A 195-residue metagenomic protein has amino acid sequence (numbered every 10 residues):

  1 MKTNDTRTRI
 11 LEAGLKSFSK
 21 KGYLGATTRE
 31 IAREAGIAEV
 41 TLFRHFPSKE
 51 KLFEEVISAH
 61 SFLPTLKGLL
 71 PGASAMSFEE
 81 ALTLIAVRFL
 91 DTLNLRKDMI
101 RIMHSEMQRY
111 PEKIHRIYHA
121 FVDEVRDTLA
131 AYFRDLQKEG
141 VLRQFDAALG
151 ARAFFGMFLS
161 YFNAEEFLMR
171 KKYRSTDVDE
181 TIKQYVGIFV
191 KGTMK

Functional and structural regions predicted by a protein language model:
M1-K21, G25-I37, K51: Basic, helix-initiating cap at the start of DNA-binding domains
E12, E79-H104, A148-R152, D179 (+1 more regions): Amphipathic alpha-helical segments that line or abut small-molecule/effector binding pockets and mediate allosteric
G36-F46: Short hydrophobic/aromatic patch on the recognition helix
K49, H60-S61, I85, R96 (+4 more regions): Hydrophobic/aromatic residues within well-ordered alpha-helical segments
E54-I85, N94, T128, R134: Amphipathic alpha-helical linker/stalk segments
G68, L93-K113, N163-L168: Amphipathic alpha-helical segments used for helix-helix packing
D91, E112-E139, A148, E180-K183: Amphipathic alpha-helical packing segments from all-alpha helical-bundle domains
Q137-V186: Hydrophobic/aromatic-rich alpha-helical bundle segments in the mid-to-C-terminal region
